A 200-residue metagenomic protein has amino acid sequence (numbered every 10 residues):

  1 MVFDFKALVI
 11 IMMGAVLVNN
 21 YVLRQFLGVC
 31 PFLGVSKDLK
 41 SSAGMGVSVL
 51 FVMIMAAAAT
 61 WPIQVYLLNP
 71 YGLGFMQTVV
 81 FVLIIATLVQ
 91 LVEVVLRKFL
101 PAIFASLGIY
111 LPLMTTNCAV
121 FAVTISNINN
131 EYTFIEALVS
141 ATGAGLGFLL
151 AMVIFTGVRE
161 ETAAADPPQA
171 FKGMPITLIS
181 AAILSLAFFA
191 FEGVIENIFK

Functional and structural regions predicted by a protein language model:
V2-F3, A187-K200: Juxtamembrane boundary at the C-terminal end of a transmembrane helix
A7-V22, G72-T87, V139-A151: Structural signature of hydrophobic alpha-helical transmembrane segments
I10-V18, V49, I54-M55, V82-E93 (+3 more regions): Hydrophobic core segments of alpha-helical transmembrane domains in multi-pass membrane transport and ion-translocation
M13-G46: Juxtamembrane transmembrane-helix termini in multi-pass membrane transport proteins
F26-C30, G34, E93-P101, Y110-L113 (+1 more regions): Generic transmembrane alpha-helix signature in multi-pass membrane proteins, especially transporters/channels
S41-F51, F75-F81, I103-T115, A170-I176: Cytoplasmic-side transmembrane-helix entry/capping segments in multi-pass membrane proteins
P62-L107: Ordered, amphipathic secondary-structure segments that act as subunit-interaction surfaces in large macromolecular
E160-I179: Interfacial loop-to-transmembrane junctions
